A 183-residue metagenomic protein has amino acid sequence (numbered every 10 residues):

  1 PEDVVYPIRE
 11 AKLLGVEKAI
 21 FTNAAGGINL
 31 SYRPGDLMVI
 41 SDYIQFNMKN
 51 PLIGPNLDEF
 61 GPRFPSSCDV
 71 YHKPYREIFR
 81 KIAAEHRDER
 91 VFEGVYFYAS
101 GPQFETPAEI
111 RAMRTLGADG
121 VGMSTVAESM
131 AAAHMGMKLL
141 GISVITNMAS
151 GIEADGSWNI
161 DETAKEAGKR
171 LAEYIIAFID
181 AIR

Functional and structural regions predicted by a protein language model:
P1-S67: Metabolite-binding pocket within alpha/beta catalytic cores that recognizes anionic/polar moieties
K12-G15, R114, A133: Non-catalytic positions within long, well-ordered alpha-helices that form the structural scaffold/packing of enzyme
E17, D119, K138: Short acidic/polar active-site loop segments enriched in Thr and Asp
A19-N23, V39, V91-F97, V121-M123 (+1 more regions): General beta-strand structural signal in soluble alpha/beta enzymes
C68-R114: Active-site rim beta-loop-alpha module in soluble metabolic enzymes
M123-I160: Zn-dependent metallopeptidase/amidohydrolase metal-coordination segment
A149-R183: His/Asp/Glu-rich mid-to-C-terminal helical/loop segments that flank catalytic regions of hydrolases
